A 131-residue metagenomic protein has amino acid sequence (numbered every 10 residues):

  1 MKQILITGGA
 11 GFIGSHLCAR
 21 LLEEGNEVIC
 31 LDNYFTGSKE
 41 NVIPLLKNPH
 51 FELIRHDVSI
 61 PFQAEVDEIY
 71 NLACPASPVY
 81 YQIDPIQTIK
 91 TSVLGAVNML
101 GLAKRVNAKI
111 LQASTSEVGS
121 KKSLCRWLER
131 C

Functional and structural regions predicted by a protein language model:
M1-C131: N-terminal Rossmann-like NAD(P)+-binding domain of SDR-like oxidoreductases, especially those catalyzing
